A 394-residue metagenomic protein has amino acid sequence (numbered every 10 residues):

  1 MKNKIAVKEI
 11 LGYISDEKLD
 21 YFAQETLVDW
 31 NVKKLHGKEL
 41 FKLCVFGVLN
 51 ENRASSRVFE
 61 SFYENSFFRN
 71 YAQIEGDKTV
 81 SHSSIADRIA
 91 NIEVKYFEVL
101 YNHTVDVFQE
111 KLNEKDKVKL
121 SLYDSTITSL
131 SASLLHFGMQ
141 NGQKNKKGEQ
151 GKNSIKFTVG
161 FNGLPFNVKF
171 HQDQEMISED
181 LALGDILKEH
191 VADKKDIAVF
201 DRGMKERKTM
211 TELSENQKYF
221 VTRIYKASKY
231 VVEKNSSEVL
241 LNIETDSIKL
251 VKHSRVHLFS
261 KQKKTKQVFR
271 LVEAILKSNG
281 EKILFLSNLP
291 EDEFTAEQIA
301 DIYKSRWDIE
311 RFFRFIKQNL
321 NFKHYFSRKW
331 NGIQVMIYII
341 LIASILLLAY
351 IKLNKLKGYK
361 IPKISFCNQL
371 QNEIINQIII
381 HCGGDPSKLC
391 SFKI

Functional and structural regions predicted by a protein language model:
M1-S56, A90-I92, V99-L100, D116-K119 (+3 more regions): Single, function-defining residue in the core of a domain
A54-I74: DNA-recognition alpha helix
E75-Q140: Active-site- or DNA-interface-adjacent structural scaffold in DNA-acting proteins
